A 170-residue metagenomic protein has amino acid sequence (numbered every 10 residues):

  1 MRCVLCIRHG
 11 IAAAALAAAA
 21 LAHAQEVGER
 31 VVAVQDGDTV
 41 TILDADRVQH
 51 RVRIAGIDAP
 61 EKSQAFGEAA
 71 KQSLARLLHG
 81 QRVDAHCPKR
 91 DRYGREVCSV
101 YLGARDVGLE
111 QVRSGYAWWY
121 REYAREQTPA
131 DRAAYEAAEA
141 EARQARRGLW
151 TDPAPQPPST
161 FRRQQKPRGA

Functional and structural regions predicted by a protein language model:
R2-H9, A20-A170: Small beta-barrel nucleic-acid-binding modules, primarily SNase/OB-fold domains and secondarily Tudor-like barrels
